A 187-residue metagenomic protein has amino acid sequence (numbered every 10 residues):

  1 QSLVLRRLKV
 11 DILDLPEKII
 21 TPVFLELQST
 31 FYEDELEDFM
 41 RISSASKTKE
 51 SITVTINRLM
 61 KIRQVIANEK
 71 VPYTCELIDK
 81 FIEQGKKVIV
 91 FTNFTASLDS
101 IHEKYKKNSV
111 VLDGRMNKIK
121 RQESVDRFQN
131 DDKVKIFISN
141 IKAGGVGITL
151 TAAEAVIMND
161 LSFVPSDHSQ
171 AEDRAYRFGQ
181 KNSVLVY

Functional and structural regions predicted by a protein language model:
Q1-K86: Inter-lobe coupling linker of SF2 helicases/translocases
I12-F39, K135, S139-Y187: SF2 helicase/translocase ATPase core recognition
E33, P72, D99, E103 (+3 more regions): Alpha-helical elements of the RecA-like P-loop NTPase motor core of helicases
Q64-P72, T92, K118-Q122: Conserved phosphate-coordination/catalytic loops
E69, A96-S97, I119, G145 (+1 more regions): Short alpha-helical
I78-D79, V88-F91, I101, L112 (+5 more regions): A generic "structured core" feature
K80-E83, R127-D131, I148-L150: Conserved catalytic network of the ASCE P-loop NTPase/AAA+ motor domain
I89-F91, D99, K106-G144: Conserved helicase ATPase core of P-loop NTP-dependent helicases/translocases
